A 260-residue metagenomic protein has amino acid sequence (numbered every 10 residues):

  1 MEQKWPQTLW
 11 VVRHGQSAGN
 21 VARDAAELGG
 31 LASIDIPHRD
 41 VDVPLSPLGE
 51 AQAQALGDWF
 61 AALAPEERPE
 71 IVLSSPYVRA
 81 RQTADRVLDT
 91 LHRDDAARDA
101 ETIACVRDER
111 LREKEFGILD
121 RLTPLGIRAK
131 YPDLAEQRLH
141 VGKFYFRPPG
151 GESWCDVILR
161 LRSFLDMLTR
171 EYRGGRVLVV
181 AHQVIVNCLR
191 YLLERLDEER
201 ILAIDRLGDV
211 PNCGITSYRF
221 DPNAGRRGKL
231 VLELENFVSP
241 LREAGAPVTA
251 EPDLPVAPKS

Functional and structural regions predicted by a protein language model:
E2-P6, W10, S17-G19, L48-E136 (+3 more regions): Phosphate-coordination/substrate-recognition cap region in phosphate-metabolizing enzymes
T8-V12, L73, G175-A181: Beta-strand elements within well-structured catalytic alpha/beta cores of enzymes that handle phosphate/sulfate esters
G15, Q183, V238: Active-site metal-binding loops of divalent metal-dependent hydrolases
A18-P44, L91-R162, E233-N236, A244-S260: Phosphate-handling substructures
R23-D24, A84-R86, R190-L193: Short amphipathic alpha-helical segments
Q54-A62, I158, R162-R170, R190: Generic structural signal for well-ordered alpha-helical scaffold segments
R81, L91, D95-A96, S163-R227: Active-site-adjacent alpha-helix immediately C-terminal to a catalytic or transition-state-stabilizing loop
A224-V238: Short, well-ordered strand-loop elements centered on a beta-strand within folded domains, enriched for acidic residues
